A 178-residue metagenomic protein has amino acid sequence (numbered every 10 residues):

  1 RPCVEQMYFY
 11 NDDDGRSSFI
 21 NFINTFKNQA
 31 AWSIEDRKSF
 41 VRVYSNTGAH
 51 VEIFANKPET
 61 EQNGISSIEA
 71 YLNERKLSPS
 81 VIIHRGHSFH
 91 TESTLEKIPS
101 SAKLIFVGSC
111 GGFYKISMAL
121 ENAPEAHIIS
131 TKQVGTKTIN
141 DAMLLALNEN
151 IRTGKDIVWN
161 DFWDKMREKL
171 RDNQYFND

Functional and structural regions predicted by a protein language model:
R1-S67: A domain-level signal for caspase-like cysteine endopeptidase catalytic cores and their zymogen-processing architecture
R16-I23, I65-N73, T91-E92, I116-S117 (+1 more regions): Extracytoplasmic/secreted envelope proteins and their assembly/folding machinery, especially bacterial periplasmic
F22-A30, Y71-K76, I151, L170: Hydrophobic, Leu/Ile/Phe/Ala-enriched alpha-helical segments that form helix-helix packing faces
I23-D36, N122-I129, T153-K155: Structural alpha-beta junctions
E59-Q62, N73, S78: Right-handed parallel beta-helix
L77-G154: Catalytic cores of nucleophile-dependent amide-cleaving enzymes
W159-D178: Caspase-like cysteine protease fold
